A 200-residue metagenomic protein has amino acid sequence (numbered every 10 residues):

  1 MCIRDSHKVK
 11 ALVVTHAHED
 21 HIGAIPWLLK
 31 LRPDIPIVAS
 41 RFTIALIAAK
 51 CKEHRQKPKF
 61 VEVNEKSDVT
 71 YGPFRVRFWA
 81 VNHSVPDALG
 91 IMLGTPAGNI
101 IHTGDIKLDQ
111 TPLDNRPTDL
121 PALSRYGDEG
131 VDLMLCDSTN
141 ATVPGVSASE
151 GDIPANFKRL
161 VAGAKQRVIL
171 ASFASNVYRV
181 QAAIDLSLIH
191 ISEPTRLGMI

Functional and structural regions predicted by a protein language model:
R4-V13, H18-L188, S192, R196: His/Asp/Glu-rich metal-coordinating catalytic cores of metallo-dependent phosphodiesterases/hydrolases acting on
